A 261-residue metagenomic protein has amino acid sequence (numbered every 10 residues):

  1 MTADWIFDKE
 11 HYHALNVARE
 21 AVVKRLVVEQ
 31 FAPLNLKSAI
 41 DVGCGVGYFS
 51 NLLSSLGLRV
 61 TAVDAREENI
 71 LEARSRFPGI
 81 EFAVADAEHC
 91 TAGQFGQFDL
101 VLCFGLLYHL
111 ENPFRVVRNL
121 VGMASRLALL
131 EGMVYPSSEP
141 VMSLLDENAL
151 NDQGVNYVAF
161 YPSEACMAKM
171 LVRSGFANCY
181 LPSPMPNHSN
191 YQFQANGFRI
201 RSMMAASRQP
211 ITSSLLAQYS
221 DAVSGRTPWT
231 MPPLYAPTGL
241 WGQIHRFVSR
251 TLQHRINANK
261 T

Functional and structural regions predicted by a protein language model:
M1-F98, F104, D146, G197-K260: Conserved N-terminal segment of class I S-adenosyl-L-methionine
L100-N112: A short SAM/SAH-binding and catalytic strip from SAM-dependent methyltransferases
F114-L129, V134-P136: A short glycine-rich, Lys/Arg-flanked "PGG" loop and its adjoining helix->strand segment in the class I
L129-D152: Conserved class I S-adenosyl-L-methionine
E139-L144, Y191-Q194, A217-Q218: Short aromatic-enriched loop/helix-cap "lid" or pocket-rim segments at secondary-structure transitions that line
A149-A165: Acceptor-substrate binding/catalytic loop of class I
M170-F176: A structural motif corresponding to the C-terminal end of an alpha-helix and its immediate exit/capping segment
F176-H188: Conserved S-adenosyl-L-methionine
